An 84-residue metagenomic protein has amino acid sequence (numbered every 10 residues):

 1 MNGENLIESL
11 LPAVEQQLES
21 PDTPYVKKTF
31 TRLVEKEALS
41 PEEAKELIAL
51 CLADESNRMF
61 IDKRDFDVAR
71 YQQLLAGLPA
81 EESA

Functional and structural regions predicted by a protein language model:
M1-A84: Structure-specific DNA junction-binding interface
